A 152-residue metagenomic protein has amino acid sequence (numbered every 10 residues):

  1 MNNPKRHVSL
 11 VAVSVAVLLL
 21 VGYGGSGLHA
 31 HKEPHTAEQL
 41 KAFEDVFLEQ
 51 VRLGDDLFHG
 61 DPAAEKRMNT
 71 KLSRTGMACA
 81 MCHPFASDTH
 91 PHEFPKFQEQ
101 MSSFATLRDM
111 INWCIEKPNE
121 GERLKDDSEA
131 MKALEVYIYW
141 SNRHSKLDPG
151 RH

Functional and structural regions predicted by a protein language model:
N2-V11: Bacterial N-terminal signal peptides that target proteins for export
A12-L20: Bacterial N-terminal signal peptides
L20-K32: Bacterial Sec-dependent signal peptides at the C-terminal "C-region" and cleavage site
L28, L53, D109-M110, E120-H152: C-terminal capping alpha-helices of c-type cytochrome domains
H31-K71, N119-E120, H152: Electrostatic cytochrome c docking/interface patches
G54, R74-A86, L134, I138: The canonical Cys-X-X-Cys-His
F58-E65, H83-A86, C114-N119, I138-S145: Sec/Tat-exported extracytoplasmic proteins
P91-F97: Short cysteine/histidine-rich zinc-coordinating motifs and their immediately flanking basic loops
